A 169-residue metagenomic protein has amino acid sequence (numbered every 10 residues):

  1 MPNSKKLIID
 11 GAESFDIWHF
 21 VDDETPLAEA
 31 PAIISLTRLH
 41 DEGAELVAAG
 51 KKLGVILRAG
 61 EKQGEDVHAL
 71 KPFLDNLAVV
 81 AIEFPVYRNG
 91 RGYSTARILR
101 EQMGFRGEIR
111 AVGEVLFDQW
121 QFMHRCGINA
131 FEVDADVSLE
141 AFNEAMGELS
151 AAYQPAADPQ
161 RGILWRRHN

Functional and structural regions predicted by a protein language model:
M1-E42, V47: N-terminal, charge-rich interaction modules
P31-I33, K52-I56, V79-A81, E108-R110 (+1 more regions): Structural preference for beta-strand elements that scaffold enzyme active sites
R38-L46, Y87-L99, L139-E148: Active-site-adjacent beta->alpha loops and helix N-cap segments on the catalytic face of soluble alpha/beta enzymes
G43-G50, V67-N76: Acidic (Asp/Glu)-rich catalytic clusters
V55-L57, E65-K71, F117-A130: Catalytic cores of alpha/beta
I109-F117: Glycine-rich beta-to-alpha transition loops that act as phosphate-gripper elements at the mouths of alpha/beta enzyme
C126-M146: Glycine-rich phosphate-binding active-site loops on the catalytic face of alpha/beta enzymes
E140-R167: C-terminal helical cap(s) of enzyme catalytic domains, especially alpha/beta-barrels
